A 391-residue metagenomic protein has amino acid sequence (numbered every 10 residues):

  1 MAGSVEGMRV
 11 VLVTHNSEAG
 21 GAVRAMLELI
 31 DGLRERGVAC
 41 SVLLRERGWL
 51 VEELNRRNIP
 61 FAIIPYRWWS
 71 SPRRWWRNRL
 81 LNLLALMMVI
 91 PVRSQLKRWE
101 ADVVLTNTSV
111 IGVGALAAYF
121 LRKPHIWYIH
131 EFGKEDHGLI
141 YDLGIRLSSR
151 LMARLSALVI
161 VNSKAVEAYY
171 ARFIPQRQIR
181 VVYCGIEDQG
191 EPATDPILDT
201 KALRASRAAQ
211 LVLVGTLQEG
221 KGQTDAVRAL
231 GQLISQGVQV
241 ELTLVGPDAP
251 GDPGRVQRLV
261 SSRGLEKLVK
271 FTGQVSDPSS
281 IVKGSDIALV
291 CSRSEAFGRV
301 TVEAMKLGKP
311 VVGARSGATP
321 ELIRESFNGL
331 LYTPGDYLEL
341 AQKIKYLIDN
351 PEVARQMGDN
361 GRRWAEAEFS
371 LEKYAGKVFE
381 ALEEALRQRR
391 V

Functional and structural regions predicted by a protein language model:
V23-D31, A209, L213-Q232, G254-R255 (+4 more regions): A conserved mid-protein helix/loop that constitutes part of the nucleotide-sugar donor-binding site
L43-W49, I186, V214, E241-R255: Glycosyltransferase donor-sugar binding loop
A165, G185: Carbohydrate-associated surface elements
G254-G273: Nucleotide-activated donor-binding/catalytic signature segment of Leloir-type glycosyltransferases, i.e., the conserved
Q274, R293: Aromatic "clamp/platform" in nucleotide-sugar-dependent glycosyltransferases that forms part of the donor/acceptor
P310-G313, I323: Short hydrophobic beta-strand element within catalytic cores of glycosyltransferases and related nucleotide-activated
E325-S326, L330-Y337, Y346-P351: Conserved acidic donor-binding segment of nucleotide-sugar-dependent glycosyltransferases
E339, Y346, V353-E368, Y374-E380: A short, well-ordered alpha-helix in the C-terminal region of glycosyltransferases
